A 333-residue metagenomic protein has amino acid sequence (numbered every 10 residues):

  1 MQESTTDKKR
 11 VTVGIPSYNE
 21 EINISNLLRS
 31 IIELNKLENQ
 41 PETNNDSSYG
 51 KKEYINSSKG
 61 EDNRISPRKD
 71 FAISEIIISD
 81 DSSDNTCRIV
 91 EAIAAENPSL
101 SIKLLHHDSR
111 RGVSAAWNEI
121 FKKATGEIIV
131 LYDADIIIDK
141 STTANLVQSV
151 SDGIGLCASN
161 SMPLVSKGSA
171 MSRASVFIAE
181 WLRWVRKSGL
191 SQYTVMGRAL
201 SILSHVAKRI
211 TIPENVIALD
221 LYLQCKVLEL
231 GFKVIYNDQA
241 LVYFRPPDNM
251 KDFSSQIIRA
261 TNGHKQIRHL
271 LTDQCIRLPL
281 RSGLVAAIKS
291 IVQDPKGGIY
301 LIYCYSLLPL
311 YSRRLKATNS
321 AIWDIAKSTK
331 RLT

Functional and structural regions predicted by a protein language model:
R29-P41, P67-A72: Short, acidic, metal-binding catalytic loop of nucleotide-sugar glycosyltransferases
S30, D80-R88, S109, I136: A conserved acidic beta->alpha catalytic loop
P41, D46, A72-S82, L105-H107: Short beta-strand/loop segment that forms part of the nucleotide-sugar
N85, A134-Q148: Acidic donor-binding/catalytic loop of UDP-sugar-dependent glycosyltransferases, especially processive GT2
L105, A115, L146-K208, S254 (+1 more regions): Long helical/loop segments within the catalytic core of UDP-sugar-dependent glycosyltransferases, especially the large
H107-A124, Y222: Glycine-rich, basic loop-to-helix element that forms the pyrophosphate-binding segment of sugar-nucleotide handling
I129: Short aromatic/hydrophobic "clamp" motif used to bind/position activated sugar donors
N262-T333: Terminal low-complexity segments of carbohydrate-biosynthetic enzymes
